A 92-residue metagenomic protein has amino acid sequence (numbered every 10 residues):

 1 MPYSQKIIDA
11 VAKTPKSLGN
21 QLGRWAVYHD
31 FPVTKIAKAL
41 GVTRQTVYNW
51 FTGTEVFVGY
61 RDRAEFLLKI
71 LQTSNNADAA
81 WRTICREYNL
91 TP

Functional and structural regions predicted by a protein language model:
M1-I8, A12, N75-P92: Short, charged recognition helix plus adjacent turn of helix-turn-helix-like nucleic-acid-binding domains
P2-H29: A short, Lys/Arg-rich alpha-helix, primarily the initiator
Q21, P32, Y60-R63, A80: Residues that mark the N-terminal boundary/hinge immediately upstream of a DNA-recognition element
W25, A39, W50: Residues in the recognition helix of alpha-helical DNA-binding motifs
K35-A37: Short alpha-helical "recognition helix" segments of helix-turn-helix
V42-F57: Recognition helix of helix-turn-helix/homeodomain-like DNA-binding domains that insert into the DNA major groove
G59-D78: DNA major-groove recognition helix of helix-turn-helix/homeodomain DNA-binding modules
